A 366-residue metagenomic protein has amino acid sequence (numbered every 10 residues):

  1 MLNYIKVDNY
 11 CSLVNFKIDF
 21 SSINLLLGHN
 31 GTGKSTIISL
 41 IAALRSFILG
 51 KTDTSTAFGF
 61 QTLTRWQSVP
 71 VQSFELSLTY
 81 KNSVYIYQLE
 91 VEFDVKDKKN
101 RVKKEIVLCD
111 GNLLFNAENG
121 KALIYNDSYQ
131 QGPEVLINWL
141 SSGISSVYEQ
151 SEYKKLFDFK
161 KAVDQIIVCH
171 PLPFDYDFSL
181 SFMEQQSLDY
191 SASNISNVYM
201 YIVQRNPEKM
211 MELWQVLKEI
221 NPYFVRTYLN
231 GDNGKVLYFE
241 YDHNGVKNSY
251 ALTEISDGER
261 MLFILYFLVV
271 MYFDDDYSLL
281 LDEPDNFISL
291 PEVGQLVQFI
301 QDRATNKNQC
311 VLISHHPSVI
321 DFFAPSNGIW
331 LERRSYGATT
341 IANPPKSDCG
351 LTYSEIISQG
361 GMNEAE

Functional and structural regions predicted by a protein language model:
M1-V14: N-terminal pre-Walker A segment at the start of P-loop NTPase domains
C11, N24, A42, S256 (+3 more regions): Catalytic acidic motif of RecA-like/P-loop NTPases
N15-S21, Y272-D274: Phosphate-binding P-loop
F20-Q61, L262-L268, H316: Phosphate-binding glycine-rich loops of NTP-binding sites
G31, K218, P222, R226-V270 (+1 more regions): Conserved ABC ATPase signature
I38-N100: Conserved P-loop NTP-binding catalytic core
I86-E219, V225-Y228: Electropositive, glycine-dotted interaction segments that contact anionic polymers or phosphate-rich ligands
P291-E366: C-terminal lobe/lid and adjacent interdomain/linker elements of RecA-like ASCE P-loop ATPase modules
